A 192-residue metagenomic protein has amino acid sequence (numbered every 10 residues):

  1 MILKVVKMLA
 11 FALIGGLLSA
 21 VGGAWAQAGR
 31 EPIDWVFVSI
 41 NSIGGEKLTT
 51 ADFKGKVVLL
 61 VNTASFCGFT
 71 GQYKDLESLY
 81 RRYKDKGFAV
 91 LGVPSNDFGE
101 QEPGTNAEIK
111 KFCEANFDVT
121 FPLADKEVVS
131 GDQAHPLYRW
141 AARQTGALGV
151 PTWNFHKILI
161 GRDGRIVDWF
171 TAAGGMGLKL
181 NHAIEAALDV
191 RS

Functional and structural regions predicted by a protein language model:
M1-F11: Bacterial N-terminal signal peptides that target proteins for export
L9-A20: Bacterial N-terminal signal peptides
W25-A51, G71: N-terminal "domain-start" segment that seeds a small globular fold
S42, N62-F66: Amphipathic alpha-helical repeat scaffolds
K54-V58, K84-A89, F117-P122, F155 (+1 more regions): Loop/turn elements at helix/coil->beta-strand transitions in domains of secreted/extracellular proteins
L59-T63, G92-P94: Structural cue for short, hydrophobic secondary-structure segments
F69-A134: Structural microenvironment flanking redox-active thiols in thiol-disulfide oxidoreductases
P136-S192: Thiol-/selenol-based redox modules, centered on thioredoxin-like and closely related oxidoreductase domains
